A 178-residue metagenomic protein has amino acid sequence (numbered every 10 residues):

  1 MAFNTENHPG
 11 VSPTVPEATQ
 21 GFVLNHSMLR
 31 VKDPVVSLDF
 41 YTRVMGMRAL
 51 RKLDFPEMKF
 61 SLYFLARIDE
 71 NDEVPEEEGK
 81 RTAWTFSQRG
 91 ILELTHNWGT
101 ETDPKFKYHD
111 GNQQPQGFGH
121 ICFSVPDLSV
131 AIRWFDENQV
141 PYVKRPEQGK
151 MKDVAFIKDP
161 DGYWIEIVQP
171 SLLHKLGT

Functional and structural regions predicted by a protein language model:
M1-Q20, L50-L53, F64, H120-T178: Vicinal oxygen chelate
V15, G79-A83, F106-G111: Short, P/G- and charge-enriched loop/turn segments at secondary-structure junctions
A18-F22, L29-I91, A155-K158, H174: Core segments of cupin and vicinal oxygen chelate
L24-H26, Q116-H120: Eukaryotic phosphotyrosine signaling hubs
E70-N71, N97-E101: Active-site/binding-pocket entry motifs
G99-Y108, V143-R145, G149-M151: A cross-kingdom feature marking solvent-exposed beta-strand/loop segments within repeated, beta-rich binding/scaffold
D103-K105, H109-G111, F118-F123: Short secondary-structure subsegments characteristic of cysteine-rich extracellular domains
